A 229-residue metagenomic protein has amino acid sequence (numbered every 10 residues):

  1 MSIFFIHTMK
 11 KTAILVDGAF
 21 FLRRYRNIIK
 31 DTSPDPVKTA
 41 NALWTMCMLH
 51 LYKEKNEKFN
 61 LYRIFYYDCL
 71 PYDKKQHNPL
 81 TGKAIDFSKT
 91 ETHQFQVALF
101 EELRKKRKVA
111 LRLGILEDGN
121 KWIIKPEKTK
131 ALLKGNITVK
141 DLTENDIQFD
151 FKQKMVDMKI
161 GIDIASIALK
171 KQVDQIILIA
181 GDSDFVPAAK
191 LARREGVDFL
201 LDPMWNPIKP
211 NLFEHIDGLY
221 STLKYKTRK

Functional and structural regions predicted by a protein language model:
S2-A131, E144-F149, D198: Domain-level signal for Mg2+-assisted phosphodiester chemistry and nucleotide/NA-binding surfaces in nucleic-acid
L113-K229: Nuclease catalytic cores that cleave nucleic-acid phosphodiester bonds, predominantly acidic two-metal-ion
